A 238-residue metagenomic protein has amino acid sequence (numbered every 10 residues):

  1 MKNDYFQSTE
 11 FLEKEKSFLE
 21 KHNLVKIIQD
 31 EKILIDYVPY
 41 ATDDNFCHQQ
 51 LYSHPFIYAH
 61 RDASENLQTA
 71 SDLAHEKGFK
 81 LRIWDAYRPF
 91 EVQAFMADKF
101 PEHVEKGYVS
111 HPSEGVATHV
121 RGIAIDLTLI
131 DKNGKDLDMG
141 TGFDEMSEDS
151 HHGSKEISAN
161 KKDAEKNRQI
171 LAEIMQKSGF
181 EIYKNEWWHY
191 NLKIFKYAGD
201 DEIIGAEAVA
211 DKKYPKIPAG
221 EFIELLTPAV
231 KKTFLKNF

Functional and structural regions predicted by a protein language model:
M1-A86, M96-N185, K193-F238: Extracytoplasmic cell-surface/polysaccharide-interacting catalytic and binding patches
P89: Segments that shape or occlude catalytic/ligand-binding pockets
V92: Short, well-ordered surface patches within globular domains
Y190: Conserved metal-phosphate-binding beta-hairpin within the catalytic cores of diverse ATP-dependent phosphoryl-transfer
